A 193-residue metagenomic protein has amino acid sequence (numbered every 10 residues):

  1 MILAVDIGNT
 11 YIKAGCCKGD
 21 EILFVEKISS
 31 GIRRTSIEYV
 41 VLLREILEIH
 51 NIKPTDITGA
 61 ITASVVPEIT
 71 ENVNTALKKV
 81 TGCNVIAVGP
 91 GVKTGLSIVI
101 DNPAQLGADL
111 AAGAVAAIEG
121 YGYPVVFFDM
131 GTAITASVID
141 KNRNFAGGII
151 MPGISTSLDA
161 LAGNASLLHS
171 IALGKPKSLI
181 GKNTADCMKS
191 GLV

Functional and structural regions predicted by a protein language model:
I2-D6, I61, V125-D129: Short glycine-aspartate micro-motif
I2-E45, N144-L167: Short glycine-rich, Thr/Ser-proximal phosphate-binding strand/loop in the N-terminal lobe of ATP-dependent enzymes
Y11, R34, A63-T70, S190-V193: Glycine-rich phosphate-binding loops at beta-strand->alpha-helix junctions
E21-F24, V92-I98, K182: Short, basic/glycine-rich phosphate-binding loops at helix/coil junctions that contact nucleotide phosphates
E26, I32, P176-V193: Adenine-nucleotide phosphate-binding core of ATP-dependent small-molecule kinases
L43-G59: Phosphate/pyrophosphate-binding loops at sites that engage ATP/ADP/AMP, CoA/4′-phosphopantetheine, polyphosphate
T55-V65, N84-I86: Short glycine-rich phosphate-binding loop at a beta-alpha junction
N74-T75, V80-A87, V92-N164: Phosphate-binding/catalytic loop of phosphoryl-transfer enzymes
